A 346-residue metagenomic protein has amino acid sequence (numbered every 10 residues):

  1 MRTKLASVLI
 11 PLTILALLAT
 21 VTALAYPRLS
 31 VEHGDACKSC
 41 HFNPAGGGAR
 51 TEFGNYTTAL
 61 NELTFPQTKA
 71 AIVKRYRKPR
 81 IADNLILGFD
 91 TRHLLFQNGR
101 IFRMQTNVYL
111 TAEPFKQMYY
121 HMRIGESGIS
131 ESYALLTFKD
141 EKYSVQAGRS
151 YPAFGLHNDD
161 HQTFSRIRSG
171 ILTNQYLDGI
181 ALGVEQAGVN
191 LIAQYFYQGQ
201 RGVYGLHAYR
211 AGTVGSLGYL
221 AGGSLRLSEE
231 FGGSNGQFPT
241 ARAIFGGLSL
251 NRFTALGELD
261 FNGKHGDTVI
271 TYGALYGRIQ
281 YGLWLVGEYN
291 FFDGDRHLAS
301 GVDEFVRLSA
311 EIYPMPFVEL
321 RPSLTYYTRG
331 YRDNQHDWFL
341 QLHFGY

Functional and structural regions predicted by a protein language model:
M1-I10: Bacterial N-terminal signal peptides that target proteins for export
T20-T22: N-terminal signal peptide c-region/cleavage motif recognized by signal peptidases
S30, A45-R50, A82-G202, R210-G215 (+5 more regions): Outer membrane beta-barrel
D35-P44: The canonical Cys-X-X-Cys-His
A36, I312, N334-Y346: Outer-membrane beta-barrel "beta-signal"
S39, G88, Y119-H121, S144-Q146 (+9 more regions): Residue-level detector of the transmembrane beta-barrel scaffold of outer-membrane proteins
N107-Y109, Y133-L135, A181-G183, H207-Y209 (+6 more regions): Outer-membrane beta-barrel architecture
L206-R296: Detector for outer-membrane/organellar transmembrane beta-barrel domains, recognizing the amphipathic beta-strand
